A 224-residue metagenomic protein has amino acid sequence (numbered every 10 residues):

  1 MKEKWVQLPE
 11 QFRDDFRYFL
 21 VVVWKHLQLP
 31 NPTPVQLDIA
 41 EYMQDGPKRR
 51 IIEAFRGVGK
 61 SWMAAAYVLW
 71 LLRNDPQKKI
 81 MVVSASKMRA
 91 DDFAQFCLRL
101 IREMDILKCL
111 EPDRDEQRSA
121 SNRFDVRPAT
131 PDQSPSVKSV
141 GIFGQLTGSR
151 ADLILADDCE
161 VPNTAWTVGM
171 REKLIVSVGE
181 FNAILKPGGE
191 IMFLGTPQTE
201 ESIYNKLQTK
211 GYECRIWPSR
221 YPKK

Functional and structural regions predicted by a protein language model:
M1-V58, W62-K224: Short, flexible loop motifs at catalytic/binding sites
